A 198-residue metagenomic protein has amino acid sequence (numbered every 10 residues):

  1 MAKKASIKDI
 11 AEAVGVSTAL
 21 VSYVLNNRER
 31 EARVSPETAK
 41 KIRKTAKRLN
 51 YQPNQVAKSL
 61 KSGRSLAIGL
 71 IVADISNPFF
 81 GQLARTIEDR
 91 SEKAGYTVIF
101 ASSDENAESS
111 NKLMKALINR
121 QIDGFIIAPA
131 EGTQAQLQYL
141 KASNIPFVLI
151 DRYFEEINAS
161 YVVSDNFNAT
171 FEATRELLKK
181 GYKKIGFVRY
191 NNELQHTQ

Functional and structural regions predicted by a protein language model:
M1-A2, A13, R48, D89-A94 (+2 more regions): Bacterial carbohydrate/catabolite-sensing allosteric modules
M1-R64: N-terminal helix-turn-helix DNA-binding module of bacterial transcription factors
A2-S6, K47-F79, L83-R85, K93-A94 (+2 more regions): N-terminal helix-turn-helix/winged-helix DNA-binding helices and compositionally similar short basic alpha-helical
T18-Y23, K61-D74, E176, K183-N191: Short beta-strand segments enriched in small/hydrophobic residues
V98-N119, T170: Structural motif
F100-S103, I126-P129, N144-F154: Short beta-strand elements of ligand-binding domains
I122-A128, G186-R189: Periplasmic-binding protein-like
